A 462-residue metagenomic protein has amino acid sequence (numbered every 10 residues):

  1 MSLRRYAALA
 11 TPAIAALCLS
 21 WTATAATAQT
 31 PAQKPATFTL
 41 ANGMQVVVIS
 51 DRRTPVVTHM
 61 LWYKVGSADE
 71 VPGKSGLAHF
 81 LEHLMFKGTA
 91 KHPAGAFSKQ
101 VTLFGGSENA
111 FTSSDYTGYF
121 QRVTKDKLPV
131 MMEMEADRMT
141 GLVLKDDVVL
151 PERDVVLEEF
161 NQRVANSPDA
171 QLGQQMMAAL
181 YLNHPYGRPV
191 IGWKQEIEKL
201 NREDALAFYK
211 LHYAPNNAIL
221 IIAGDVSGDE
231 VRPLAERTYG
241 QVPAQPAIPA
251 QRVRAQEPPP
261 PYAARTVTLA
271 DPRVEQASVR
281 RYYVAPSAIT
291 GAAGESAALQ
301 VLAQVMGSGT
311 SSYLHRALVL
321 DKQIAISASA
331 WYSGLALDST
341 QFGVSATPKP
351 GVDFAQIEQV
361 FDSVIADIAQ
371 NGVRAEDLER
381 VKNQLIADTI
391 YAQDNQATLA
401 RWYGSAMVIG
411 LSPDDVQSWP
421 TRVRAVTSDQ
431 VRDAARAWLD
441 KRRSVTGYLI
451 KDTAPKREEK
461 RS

Functional and structural regions predicted by a protein language model:
M1-Y6: N-terminal secretory signal peptides that target proteins for export/translocation
A10-T22: Bacterial N-terminal signal peptides
A25-S67, P93-K127, R163-N217, Q241-I289 (+6 more regions): Non-catalytic beta-strand/loop surface segments
G66-K74: Short pre-active-site segment immediately N-terminal to the catalytic Zn-binding motif
P72, P129-M132, N166, P233 (+2 more regions): Solvent-exposed, non-transmembrane alpha-helical starts
S75-T89: Active-site SXXK
A136-L144, R237-P246, K322, D362-V373: A common structural junction motif
